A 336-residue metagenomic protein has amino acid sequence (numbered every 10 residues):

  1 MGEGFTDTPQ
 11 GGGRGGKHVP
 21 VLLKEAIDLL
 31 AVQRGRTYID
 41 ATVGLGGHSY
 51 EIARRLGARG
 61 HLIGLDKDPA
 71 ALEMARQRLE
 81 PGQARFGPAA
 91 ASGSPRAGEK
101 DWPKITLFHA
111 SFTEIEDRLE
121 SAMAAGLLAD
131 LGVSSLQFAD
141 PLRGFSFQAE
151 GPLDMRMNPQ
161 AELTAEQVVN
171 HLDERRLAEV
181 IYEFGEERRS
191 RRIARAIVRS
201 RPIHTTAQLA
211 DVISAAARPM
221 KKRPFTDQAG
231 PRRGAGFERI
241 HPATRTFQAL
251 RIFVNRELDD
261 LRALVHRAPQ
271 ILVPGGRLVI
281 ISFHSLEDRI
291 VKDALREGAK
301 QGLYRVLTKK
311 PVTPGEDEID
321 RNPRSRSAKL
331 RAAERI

Functional and structural regions predicted by a protein language model:
M1-A89, G93-I336: S-adenosyl-L-methionine-dependent methyltransferase catalytic core, i.e., the SAM/SAH-binding region
